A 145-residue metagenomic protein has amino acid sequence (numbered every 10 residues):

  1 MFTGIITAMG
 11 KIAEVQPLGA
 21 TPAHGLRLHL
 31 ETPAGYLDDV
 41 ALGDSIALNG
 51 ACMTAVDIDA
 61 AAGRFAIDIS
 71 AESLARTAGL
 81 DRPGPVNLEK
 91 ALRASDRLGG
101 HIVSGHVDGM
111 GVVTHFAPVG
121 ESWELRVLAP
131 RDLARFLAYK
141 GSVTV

Functional and structural regions predicted by a protein language model:
M1-V145: Conserved loop->alpha-helix
